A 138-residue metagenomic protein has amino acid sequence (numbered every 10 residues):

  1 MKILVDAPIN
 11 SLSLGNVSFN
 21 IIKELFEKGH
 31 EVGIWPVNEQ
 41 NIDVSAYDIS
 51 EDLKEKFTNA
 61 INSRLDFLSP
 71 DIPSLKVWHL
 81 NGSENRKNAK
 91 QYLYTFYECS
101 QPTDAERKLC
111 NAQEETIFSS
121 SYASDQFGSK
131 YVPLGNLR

Functional and structural regions predicted by a protein language model:
L4, N41-G128: Extended catalytic core of nucleotide-activated donor transferases of GT-like folds
V5-A7, I34-P36, L75-W78, G135: Short beta-strand segments
A7-V17: A short, glycine/small-residue-rich beta-strand->loop->alpha-helix junction that serves as a flexible
G15-L25: Short amphipathic alpha-helix
F26, L109-N111, V132: Short, surface-exposed basic-aromatic patches at helix termini and helix-loop junctions that form
H30, S129: Short phosphate-binding/catalytic loops that engage adenosine nucleotides
E31-D43: A short beta-strand-loop structural module common to alpha/beta enzyme folds
K130-R138: Short beta-strand->alpha-helix junction loop in the catalytic core of nucleotide-activated group-transfer enzymes
